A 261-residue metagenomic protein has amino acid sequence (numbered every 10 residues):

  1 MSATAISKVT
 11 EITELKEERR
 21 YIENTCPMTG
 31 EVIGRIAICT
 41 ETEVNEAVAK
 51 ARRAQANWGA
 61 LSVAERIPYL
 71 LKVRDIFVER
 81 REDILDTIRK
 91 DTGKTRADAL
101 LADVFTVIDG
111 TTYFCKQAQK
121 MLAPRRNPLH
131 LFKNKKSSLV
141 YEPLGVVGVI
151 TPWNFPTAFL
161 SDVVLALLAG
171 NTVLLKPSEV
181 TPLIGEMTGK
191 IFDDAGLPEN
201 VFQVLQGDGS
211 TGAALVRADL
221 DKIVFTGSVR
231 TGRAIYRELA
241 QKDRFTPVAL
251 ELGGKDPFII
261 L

Functional and structural regions predicted by a protein language model:
M1-K136: N-terminal Rossmann-like NAD(P)+-binding subdomain of aldehyde/semialdehyde dehydrogenases
A37, I150, L174, S178 (+3 more regions): Active-site-adjacent beta-strand anchor residues
T42, E79, D83, K94 (+5 more regions): Short alpha-helical
N45, D86, A158, P182-E186 (+4 more regions): Alpha-helical elements of the RecA-like P-loop NTPase motor core of helicases
R74-I76, T87, I108-C115, I191 (+6 more regions): Alpha-helical structural signal in soluble globular domains
R125-P198: Conserved small-residue-rich beta-alpha loop and adjacent elements that most often cradle the phosphate/pyrophosphate
G196-L261: Conserved NAD(P)+-binding/catalytic subdomain of aldehyde/semialdehyde dehydrogenases
